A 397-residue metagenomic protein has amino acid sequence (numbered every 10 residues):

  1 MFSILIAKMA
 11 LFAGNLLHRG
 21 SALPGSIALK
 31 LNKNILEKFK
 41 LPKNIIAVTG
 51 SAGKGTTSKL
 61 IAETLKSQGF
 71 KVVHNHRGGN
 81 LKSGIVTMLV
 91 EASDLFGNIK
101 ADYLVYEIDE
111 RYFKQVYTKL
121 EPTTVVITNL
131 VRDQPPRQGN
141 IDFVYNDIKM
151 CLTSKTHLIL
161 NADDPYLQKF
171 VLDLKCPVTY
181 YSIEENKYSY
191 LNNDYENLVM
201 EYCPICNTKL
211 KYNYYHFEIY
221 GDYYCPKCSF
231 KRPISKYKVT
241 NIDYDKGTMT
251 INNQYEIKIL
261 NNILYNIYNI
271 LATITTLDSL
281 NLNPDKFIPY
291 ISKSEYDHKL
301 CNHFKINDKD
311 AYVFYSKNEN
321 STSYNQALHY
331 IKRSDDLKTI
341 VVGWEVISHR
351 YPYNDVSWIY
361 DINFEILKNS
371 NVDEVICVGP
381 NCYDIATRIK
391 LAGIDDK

Functional and structural regions predicted by a protein language model:
F2-S182, S189-Y202: Phosphate-binding loop of NTP-binding sites
A47, V105-E107, V126, A311-V313 (+2 more regions): Structural motif
I61, L65, I85-L89, I270-L280 (+1 more regions): Buried hydrophobic packing segments
V72-N75, E256-L264, Y312-V313: A short glycine/serine-rich beta->alpha loop
K119-R132, I219-I234, K258-S292: A conserved, hydrophobic alpha-helical segment in the catalytic core of large ATP/adenylate-utilizing enzymes
I183-T250, L260, S370: Cys/His-rich short segments
F230, D243-Y244, T276-S316: Gly/charged, well-structured mid-domain segments that form the phosphate/adenylate-handling core of ATP-dependent
D297, Y315-I394: Active-site beta-alpha connecting loops in nucleotide-dependent enzymes
